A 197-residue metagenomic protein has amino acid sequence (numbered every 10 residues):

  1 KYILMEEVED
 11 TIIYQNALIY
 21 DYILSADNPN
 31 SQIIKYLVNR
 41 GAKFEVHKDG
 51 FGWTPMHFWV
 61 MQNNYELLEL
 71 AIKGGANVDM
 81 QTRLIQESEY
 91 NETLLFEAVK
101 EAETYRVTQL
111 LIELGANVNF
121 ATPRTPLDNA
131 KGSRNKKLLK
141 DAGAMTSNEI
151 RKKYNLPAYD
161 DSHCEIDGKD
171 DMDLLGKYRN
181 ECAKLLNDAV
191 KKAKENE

Functional and structural regions predicted by a protein language model:
K1-L4, D27-N39, N63-K73, A102-E113 (+2 more regions): Ankyrin repeat structural motif
Y2, T11-I12, Y22, Q32 (+3 more regions): Generic short N-terminal amphipathic or hydrophobic helices
V8-D10, F44-E45, V78, V118 (+1 more regions): Ankyrin-repeat inter-repeat connecting loop/turn
T11-L24, V46-F58, Q81-E97, F120-N129 (+1 more regions): Ankyrin-repeat boundary/"N-cap" motif
F51-L70, G74, D79: Generic detector of contiguous secondary-structure segments
L114, K131-E197: Ankyrin-repeat-protein effector appendages
